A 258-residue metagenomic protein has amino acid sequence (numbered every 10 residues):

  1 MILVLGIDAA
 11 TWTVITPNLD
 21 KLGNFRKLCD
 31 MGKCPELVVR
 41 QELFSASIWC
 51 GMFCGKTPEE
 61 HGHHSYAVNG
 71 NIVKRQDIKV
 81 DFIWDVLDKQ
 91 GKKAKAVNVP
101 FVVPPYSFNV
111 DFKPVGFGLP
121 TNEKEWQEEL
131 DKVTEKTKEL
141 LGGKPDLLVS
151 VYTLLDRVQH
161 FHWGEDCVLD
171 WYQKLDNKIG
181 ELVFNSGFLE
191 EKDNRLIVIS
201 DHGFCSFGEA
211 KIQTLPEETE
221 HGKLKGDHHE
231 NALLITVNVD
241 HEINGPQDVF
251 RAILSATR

Functional and structural regions predicted by a protein language model:
M1-R258: Feature captures the catalytic ectodomains and active-site-proximal regions of enzymes that hydrolyze or transfer
